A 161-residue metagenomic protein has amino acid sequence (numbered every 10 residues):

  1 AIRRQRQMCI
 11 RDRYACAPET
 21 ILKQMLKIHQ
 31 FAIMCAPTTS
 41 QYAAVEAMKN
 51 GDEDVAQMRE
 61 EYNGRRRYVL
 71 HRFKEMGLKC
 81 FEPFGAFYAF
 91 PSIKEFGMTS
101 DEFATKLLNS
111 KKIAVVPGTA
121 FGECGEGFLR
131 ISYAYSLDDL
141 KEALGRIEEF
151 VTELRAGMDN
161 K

Functional and structural regions predicted by a protein language model:
A1-R6, I10: Single conserved hydrophobic/aromatic residue that forms the stacking wall/gate of nucleotide- or nucleobase-binding
R13-E19: Short beta-strand-to-turn element immediately C-terminal to the catalytic PLP-Schiff-base lysine in fold type I
E19-Q24, D52-D54, F96-G97: Short helix-loop capping/hinge motifs at secondary-structure junctions, enriched in acidic/polar residues
M25-A32, A47-H71: Structural signature of PLP-dependent enzymes
V45, E61-L70, C80-S92, G125: Conserved glycine-rich beta-strand-loop-beta hairpin in the small C-terminal domain of fold type I
M76-C80, A114-T119: A short linear hydrophobic-aromatic micro-motif
G97-E102, K106-V115, F121-K161: PLP-dependent enzyme catalytic core of the Aspartate aminotransferase-like
